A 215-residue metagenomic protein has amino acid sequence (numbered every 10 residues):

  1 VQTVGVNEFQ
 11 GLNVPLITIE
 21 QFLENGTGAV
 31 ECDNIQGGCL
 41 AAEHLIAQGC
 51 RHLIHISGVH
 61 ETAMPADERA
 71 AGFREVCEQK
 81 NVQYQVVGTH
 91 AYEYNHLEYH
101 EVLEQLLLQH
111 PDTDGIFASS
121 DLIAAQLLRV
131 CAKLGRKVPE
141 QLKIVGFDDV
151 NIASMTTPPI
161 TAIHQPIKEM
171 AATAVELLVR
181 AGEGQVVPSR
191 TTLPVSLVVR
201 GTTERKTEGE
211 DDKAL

Functional and structural regions predicted by a protein language model:
V1-V4: Central regulatory/effector-binding core of bacterial HTH transcription factors
V6, Q10-L215: Bacterial carbohydrate/catabolite-sensing allosteric modules
